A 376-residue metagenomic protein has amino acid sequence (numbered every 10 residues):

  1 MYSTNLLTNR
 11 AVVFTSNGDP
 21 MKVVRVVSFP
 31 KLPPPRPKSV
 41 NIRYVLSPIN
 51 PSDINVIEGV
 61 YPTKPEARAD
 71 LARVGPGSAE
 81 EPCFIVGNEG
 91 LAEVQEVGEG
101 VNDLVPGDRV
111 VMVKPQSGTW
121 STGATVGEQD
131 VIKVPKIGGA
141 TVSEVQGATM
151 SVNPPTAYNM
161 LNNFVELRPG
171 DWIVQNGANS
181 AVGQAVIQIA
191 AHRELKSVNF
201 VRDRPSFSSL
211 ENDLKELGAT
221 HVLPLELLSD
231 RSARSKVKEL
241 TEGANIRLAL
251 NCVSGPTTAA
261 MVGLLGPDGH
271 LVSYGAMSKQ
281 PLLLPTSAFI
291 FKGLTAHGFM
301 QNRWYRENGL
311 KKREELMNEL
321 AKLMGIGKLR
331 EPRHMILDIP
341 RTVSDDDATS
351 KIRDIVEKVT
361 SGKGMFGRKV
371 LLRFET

Functional and structural regions predicted by a protein language model:
M1-K22, S28-P34, S78, D346-D347 (+2 more regions): Eukaryotic N-terminal low-complexity, Ser/Thr- and Lys/Arg-rich leader segments that predominantly function as
P30-P48, E58-G118: Glycine-rich beta-strand-centered segment in the early N-terminal region that forms part of a ligand/cofactor-binding
P76-L91, R109-G177: NAD(P)H dinucleotide-binding glycine-rich loop of Rossmann-like/cofactor-binding domains, especially the beta1-alpha1
G147-L228: Mid-domain Rossmann-like dinucleotide-binding core that forms the NAD(H)/NADP(H) cofactor-binding site
S229-G243: Short amphipathic alpha-helix with an adjacent loop that forms part of the alpha/beta core around
P256-L329, R373-T376: Glycine-rich phosphate-binding loop and adjacent beta-alpha segment of Rossmann(oid) nucleotide-cofactor-binding
E307-T376: C-terminal hydrophobic helical "lid"/dimerization subdomain of Rossmann-like NAD(P)H-dependent oxidoreductases
